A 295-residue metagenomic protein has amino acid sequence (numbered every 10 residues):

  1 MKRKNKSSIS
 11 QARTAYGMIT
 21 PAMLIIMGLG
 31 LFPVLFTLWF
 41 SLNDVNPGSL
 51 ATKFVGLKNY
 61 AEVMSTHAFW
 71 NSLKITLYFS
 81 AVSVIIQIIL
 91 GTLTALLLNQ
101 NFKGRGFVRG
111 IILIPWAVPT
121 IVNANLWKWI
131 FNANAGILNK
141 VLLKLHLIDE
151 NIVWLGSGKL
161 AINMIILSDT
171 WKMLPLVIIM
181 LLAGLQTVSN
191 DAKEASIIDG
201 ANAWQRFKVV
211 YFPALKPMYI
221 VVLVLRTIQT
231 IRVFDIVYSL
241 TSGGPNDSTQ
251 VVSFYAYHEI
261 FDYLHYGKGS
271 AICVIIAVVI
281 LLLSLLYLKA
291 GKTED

Functional and structural regions predicted by a protein language model:
K4-D295: A structural signal for multi-pass alpha-helical bundles of membrane permease subunits that mediate small-molecule
